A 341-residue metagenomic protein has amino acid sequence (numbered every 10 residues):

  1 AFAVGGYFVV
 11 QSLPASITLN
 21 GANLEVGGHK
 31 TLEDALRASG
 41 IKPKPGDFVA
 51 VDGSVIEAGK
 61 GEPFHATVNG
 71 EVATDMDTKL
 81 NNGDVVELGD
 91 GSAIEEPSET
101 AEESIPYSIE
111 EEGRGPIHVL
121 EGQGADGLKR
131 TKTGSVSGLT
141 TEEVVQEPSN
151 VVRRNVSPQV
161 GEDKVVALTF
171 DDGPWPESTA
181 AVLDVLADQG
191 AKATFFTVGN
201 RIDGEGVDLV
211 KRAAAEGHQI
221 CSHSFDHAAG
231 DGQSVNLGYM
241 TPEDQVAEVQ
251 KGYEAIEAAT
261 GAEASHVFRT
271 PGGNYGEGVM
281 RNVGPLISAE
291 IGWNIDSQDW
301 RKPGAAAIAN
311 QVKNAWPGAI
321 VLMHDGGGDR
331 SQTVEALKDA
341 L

Functional and structural regions predicted by a protein language model:
A1-G161: Membrane-proximal envelope biogenesis segments
N20-A22, G173, V198, D296 (+1 more regions): Short strand-loop junctions, especially beta-strand C-caps/beta-turns that link beta-sheets to coils or alpha-helices
L36, L186-A187, A213, V283 (+1 more regions): Hydrophobic alpha-helical packing residues
K42, K192, Q219, A289 (+1 more regions): Residue-level detector of anion-binding/catalytic polar loops
E71, V85, G89-A93, G173 (+3 more regions): Solvent-exposed coil/turn segments that connect beta secondary-structure elements in extracytoplasmic/periplasmic
P116-K132, V136, S149-V151, D171 (+3 more regions): Short flexible/disordered coil segments
T140-T141, V145-L237, E248-K251, A255-A259 (+2 more regions): Active-site beta->alpha N-cap acidic-glycine motif
A181, D203-D208, H227-A340: Catalytic domains of cell-wall/extracellular-matrix polysaccharide-remodeling enzymes, centered on de-N-acetylation
